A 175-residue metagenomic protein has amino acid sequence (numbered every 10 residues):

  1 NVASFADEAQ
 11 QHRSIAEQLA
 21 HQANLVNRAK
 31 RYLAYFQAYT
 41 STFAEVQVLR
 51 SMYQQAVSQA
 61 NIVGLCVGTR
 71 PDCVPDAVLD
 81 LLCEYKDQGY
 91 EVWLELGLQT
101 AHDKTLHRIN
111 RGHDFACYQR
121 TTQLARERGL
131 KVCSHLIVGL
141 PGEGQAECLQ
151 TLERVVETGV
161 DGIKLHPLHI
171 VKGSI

Functional and structural regions predicted by a protein language model:
V2-V46, N61-V74, E91-C117, G162-K164: Core AdoMet radical
A20, N24, L82-D87, Q119-E127: Surface-exposed amphipathic alpha-helices with a cationic face
V46-Q54, P75-K86, A146-C148: Distinct, well-ordered alpha-helical segments
V57-S58, C83, V156: Non-catalytic positions within long, well-ordered alpha-helices that form the structural scaffold/packing of enzyme
Q59-L65, K131-S134: Short, surface-exposed connector motifs at secondary-structure boundaries
P75-A77, H102-L106, G142, V171-S174: Active-site-proximal flexible loops/turns
A116-S174: Conserved C-terminal portion of the radical SAM core fold that forms the substrate/S-adenosylmethionine-binding
